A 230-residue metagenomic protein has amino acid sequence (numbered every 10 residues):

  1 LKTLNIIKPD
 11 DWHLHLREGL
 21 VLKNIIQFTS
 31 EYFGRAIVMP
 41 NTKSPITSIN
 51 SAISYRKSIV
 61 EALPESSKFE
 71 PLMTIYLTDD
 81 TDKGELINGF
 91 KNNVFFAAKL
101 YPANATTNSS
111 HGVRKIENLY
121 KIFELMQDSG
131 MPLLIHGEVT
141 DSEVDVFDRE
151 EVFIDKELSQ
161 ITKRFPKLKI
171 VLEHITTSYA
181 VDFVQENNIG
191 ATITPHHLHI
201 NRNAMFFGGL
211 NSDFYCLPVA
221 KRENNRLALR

Functional and structural regions predicted by a protein language model:
L1-N5: Histidine-rich, glycine-flanked metal-binding segment
D10-W12, I25-S51, S66-T78, V94-N108 (+2 more regions): Divalent metal-dependent hydrolysis catalytic cores, especially in the metallo-beta-lactamase
L14-E18: Short, glycine-rich nucleotide/cofactor-binding loops
G19-V21, S142: A generic structural signal for solvent-exposed, polar alpha-helical segments
V21, I25, N225: Catalytic-loop motifs flanking and including active-site residues across diverse enzymes
I26, I49-V60, L86, L119-F123 (+1 more regions): Generic structural signal for well-ordered alpha-helices, preferentially at hydrophobic/aromatic core positions
S30, R56, V60-L63, F90 (+2 more regions): N-terminal cationic-hydrophobic initiation segments that often serve targeting/anchoring roles
T81-L100, N108-R230: Histidine/acidic residue-rich metal-binding segments in metalloenzymes
